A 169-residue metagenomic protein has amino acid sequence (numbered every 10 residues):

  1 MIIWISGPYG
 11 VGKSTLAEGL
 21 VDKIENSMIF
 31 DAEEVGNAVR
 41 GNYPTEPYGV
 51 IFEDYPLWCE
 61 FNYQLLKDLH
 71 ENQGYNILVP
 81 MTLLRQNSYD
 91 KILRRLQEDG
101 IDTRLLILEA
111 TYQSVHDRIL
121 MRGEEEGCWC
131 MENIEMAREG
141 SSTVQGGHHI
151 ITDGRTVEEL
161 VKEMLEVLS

Functional and structural regions predicted by a protein language model:
I5: Hydrophobic anchor at the beta1->P-loop junction of P-loop NTPases
P8: P-loop (Walker A) phosphate-binding loop of NTP-binding proteins
V11: ATP-binding Walker
S14: Walker A/P-loop
E18-N62: Conserved substrate/cofactor phosphate-moiety recognition/catalytic segment in nucleotide-dependent phosphotransferases
D54-D99: Glycine-rich phosphate-binding loop used to anchor ATP phosphates in small-molecule kinases, encompassing both
D99-I119: Conserved phosphate-donor/acceptor-positioning beta-strand/loop module used by diverse small-molecule
M121-E163: Small-molecule kinase domains that catalyze NTP-dependent phosphoryl transfer to phosphate-bearing small molecules
